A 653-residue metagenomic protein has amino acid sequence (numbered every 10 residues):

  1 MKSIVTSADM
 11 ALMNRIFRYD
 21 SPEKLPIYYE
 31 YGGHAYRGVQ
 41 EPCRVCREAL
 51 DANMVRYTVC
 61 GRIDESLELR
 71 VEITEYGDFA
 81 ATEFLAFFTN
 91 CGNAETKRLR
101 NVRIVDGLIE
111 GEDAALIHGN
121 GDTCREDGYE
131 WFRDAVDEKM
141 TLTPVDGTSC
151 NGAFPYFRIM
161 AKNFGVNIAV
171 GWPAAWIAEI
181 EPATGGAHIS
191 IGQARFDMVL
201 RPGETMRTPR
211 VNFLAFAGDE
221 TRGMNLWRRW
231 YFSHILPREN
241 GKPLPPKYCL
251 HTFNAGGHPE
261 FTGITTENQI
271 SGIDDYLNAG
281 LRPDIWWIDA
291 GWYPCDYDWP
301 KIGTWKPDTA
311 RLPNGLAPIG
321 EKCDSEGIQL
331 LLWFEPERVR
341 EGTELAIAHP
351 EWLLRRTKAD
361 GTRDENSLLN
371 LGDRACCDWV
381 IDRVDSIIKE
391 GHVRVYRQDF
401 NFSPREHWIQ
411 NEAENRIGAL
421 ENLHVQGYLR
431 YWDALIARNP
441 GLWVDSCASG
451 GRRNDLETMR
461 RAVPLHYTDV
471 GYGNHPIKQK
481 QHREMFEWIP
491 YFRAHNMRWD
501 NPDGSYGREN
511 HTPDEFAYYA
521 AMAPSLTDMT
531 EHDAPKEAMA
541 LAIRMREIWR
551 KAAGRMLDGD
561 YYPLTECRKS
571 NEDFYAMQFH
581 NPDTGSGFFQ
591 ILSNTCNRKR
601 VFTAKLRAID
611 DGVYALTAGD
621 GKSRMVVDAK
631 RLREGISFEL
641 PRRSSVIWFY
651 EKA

Functional and structural regions predicted by a protein language model:
M1-E181, G185, G192-F196, A615-V627: Polysaccharide-binding surfaces and accessory modules of carbohydrate-active proteins
A86-F88, D308, E321-S325, A375-L456 (+3 more regions): Active-site and adjacent substrate-binding regions of carbohydrate-active enzymes
T89-A94, A279, N594-R598, I609: Short solvent-exposed strand-capping/beta-turn motif centered on an Asx-Ser/Thr pair
M198-A217, R642-Y650: Short Pro-Gly-centered flexible turn/kink motifs
T208, F402, Y428-V627, G635-W648: Active-site-proximal substrate-binding groove within the catalytic cores of carbohydrate-active enzymes
L214-K247: Terminal connector regions
A215-E220, G256-I264, W292-D298, E337-G342 (+5 more regions): Flexible loop/turn segments at secondary-structure boundaries
P243-D382, V393-V395: Aromatic-lined carbohydrate-binding/catalytic grooves of carbohydrate-active enzymes
